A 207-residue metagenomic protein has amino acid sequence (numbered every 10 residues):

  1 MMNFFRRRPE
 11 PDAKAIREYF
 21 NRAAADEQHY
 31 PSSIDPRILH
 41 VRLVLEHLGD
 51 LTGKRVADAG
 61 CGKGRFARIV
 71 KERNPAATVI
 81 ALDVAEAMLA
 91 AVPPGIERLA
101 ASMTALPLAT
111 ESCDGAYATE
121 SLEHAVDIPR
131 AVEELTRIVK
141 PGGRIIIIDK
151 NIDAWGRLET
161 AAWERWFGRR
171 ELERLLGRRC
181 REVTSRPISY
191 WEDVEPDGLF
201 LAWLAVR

Functional and structural regions predicted by a protein language model:
M1-D50, R65, I69, M88: Conserved class I S-adenosyl-L-methionine
A57-A59, K63-A105: Class I SAM-dependent methyltransferase SAM/SAH-binding core
Y117: A conserved beta-strand element that flanks and buttresses the S-adenosyl-L-methionine
E120-S121: Short catalytic micro-motifs in class I SAM-dependent methyltransferases
P129-P141: A short glycine-rich, Lys/Arg-flanked "PGG" loop and its adjoining helix->strand segment in the class I
I146-R169: Conserved class I S-adenosyl-L-methionine
R165-R179: Short alpha-helix
R181-W191: Conserved S-adenosyl-L-methionine
